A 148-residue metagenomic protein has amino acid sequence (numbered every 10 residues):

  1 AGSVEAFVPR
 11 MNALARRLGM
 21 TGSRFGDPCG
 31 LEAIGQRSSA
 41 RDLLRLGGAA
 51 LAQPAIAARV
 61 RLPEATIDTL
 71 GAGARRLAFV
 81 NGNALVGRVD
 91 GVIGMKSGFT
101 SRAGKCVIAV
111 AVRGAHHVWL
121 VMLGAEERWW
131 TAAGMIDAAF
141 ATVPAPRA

Functional and structural regions predicted by a protein language model:
G2-A148: Penicillin-recognizing serine hydrolase domain
